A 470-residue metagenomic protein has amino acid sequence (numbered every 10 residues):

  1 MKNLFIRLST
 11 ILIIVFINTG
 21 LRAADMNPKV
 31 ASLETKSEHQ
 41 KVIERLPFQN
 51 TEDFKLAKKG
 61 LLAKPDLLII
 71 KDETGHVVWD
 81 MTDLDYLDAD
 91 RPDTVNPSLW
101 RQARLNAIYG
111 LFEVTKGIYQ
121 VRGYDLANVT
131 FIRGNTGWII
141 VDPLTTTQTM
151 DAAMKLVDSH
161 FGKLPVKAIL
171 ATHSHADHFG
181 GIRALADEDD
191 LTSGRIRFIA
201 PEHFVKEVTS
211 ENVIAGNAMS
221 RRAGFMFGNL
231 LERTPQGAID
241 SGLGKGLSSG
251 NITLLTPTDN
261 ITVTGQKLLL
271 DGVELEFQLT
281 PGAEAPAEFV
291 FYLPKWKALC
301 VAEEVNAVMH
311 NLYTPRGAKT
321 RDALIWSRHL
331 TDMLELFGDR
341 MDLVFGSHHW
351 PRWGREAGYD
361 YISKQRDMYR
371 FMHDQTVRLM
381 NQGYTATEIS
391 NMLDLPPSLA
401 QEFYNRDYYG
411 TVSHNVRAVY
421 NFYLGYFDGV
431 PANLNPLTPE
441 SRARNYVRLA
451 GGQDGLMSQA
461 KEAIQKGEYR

Functional and structural regions predicted by a protein language model:
S9-N18: Bacterial N-terminal signal peptides
A24-A103, A107-I108: N-terminal pre-domain segments of enzymes
D25-H39, I43, A298, V308 (+2 more regions): Divalent-metal (often Zn2+) His-rich catalytic cores of metallo-beta-lactamase-fold enzymes
R104-L164, F289-L293, K297-E303: Conserved beta-strand hairpin/beta-sheet module of binuclear metal-dependent hydrolase folds, prominently
E113, I199, V205-T280, I325-L334: Metallo-beta-lactamase
T136-G137, T147-I199: Active-site metal-binding motif and surrounding structural segment of the metallo-beta-lactamase
V141-P143, P165-D177, I199-E202, T280 (+2 more regions): Active-site neighborhood of phospho(di)ester-bond hydrolases with catalytic His/Asp-centered motifs
A443-R470: Alpha-helical segment of the N-proximal tetratricopeptide repeat
